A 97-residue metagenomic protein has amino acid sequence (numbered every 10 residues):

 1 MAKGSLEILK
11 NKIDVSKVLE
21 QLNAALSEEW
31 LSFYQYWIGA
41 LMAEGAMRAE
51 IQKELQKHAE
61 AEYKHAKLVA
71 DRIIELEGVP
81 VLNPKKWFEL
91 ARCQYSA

Functional and structural regions predicted by a protein language model:
A2-A25: Disorder-to-helix initiation segments
A2-E7, A70-A97: Carboxylate-rich helix-loop segments that flank metal/cofactor sites and access channels in metalloenzymes
K17-Q21, Y63-H65, A97: Glycine-rich anion/phosphate-binding loops
E20, A24, K53, D71 (+1 more regions): Charged/polar, solvent-exposed surface patches and flexible loops
A25-L26, A59: Hydrophobic transmembrane-helix microenvironments that flank and shape a buried ionizable site
S32-G39, A43-P84: Conserved alpha-helical segments that form or flank metal/cofactor-binding pockets of metalloenzymes
